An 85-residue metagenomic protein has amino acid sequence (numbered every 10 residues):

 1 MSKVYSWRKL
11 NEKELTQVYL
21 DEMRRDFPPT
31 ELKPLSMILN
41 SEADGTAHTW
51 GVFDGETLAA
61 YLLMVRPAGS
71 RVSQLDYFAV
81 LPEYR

Functional and structural regions predicted by a protein language model:
M1-M37, G51-F53, L58: Short amphipathic alpha-helix that is part of the acyltransferase structural core
S36-L39, R66: Intrinsically disordered, low-complexity segments enriched in polar/charged residues with Gly/Pro, especially when
L39-G45: Short loop/turn motifs at secondary-structure junctions and domain boundaries
G51, E56-R66, V72-A79: Conserved beta-strand in the GNAT
L81-R85: Conserved glycine-rich acetyl-CoA-binding loop
